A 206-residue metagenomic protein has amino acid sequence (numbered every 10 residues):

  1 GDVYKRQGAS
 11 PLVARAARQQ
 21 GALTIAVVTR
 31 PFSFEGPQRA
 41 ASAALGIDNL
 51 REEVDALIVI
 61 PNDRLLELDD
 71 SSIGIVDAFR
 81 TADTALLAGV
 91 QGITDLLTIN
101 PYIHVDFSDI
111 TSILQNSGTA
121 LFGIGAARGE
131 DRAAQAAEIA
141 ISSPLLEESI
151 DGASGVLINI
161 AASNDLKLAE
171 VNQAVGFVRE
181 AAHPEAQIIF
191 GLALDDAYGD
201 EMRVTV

Functional and structural regions predicted by a protein language model:
G1-T205: Tubulin/FtsZ superfamily GTPase core signature
